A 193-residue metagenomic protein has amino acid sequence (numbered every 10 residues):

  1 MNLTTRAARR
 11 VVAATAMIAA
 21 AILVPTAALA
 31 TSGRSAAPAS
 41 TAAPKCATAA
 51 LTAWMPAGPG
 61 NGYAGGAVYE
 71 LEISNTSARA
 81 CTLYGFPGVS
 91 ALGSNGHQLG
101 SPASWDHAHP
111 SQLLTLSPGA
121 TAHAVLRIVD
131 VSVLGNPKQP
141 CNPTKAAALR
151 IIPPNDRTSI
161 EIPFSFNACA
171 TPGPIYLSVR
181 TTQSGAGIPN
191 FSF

Functional and structural regions predicted by a protein language model:
N2-T15: Bacterial N-terminal signal peptides that target proteins for export
L3, I22-A42: C-terminal region of N-terminal signal peptides and the immediate post-cleavage residues of exported proteins
A37-Y63: Low-complexity, acidic Ser/Thr/Pro/Gly-rich terminal tails and inter-domain linkers that flank the onset of structured
Y63-E70, N142-A146: Short, solvent-exposed loop/turn segments enriched in Ser/Thr/Gly
L71-A80: Asparagine-centered strand-capping/turn motif at beta-strand->loop junctions
R79-P87: Short, hydrophobic/aromatic beta-strand segments
S104-V133: Intrinsically disordered, low-complexity Pro/Gly/Ser/Thr-rich segments with frequent PxxP/GP/PP motifs and embedded
S132-I175: Terminal connector regions
